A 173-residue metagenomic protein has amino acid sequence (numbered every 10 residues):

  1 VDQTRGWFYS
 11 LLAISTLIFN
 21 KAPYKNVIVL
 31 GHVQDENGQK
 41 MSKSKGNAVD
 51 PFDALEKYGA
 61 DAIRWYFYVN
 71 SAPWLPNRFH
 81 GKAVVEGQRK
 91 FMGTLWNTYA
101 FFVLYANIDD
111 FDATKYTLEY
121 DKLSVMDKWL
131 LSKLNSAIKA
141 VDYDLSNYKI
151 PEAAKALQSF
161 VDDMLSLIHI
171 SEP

Functional and structural regions predicted by a protein language model:
V1-Q3, A54: Short, contiguous acidic/charged loop-to-helix segments that flank catalytic cores in large enzymes
T4-N20: Metal-dependent nuclease catalytic cores in nucleic-acid-processing enzymes, especially RNase H-like/related
K21-S171: Long, charged, mostly alpha-helical binding arms that flank functional sites
